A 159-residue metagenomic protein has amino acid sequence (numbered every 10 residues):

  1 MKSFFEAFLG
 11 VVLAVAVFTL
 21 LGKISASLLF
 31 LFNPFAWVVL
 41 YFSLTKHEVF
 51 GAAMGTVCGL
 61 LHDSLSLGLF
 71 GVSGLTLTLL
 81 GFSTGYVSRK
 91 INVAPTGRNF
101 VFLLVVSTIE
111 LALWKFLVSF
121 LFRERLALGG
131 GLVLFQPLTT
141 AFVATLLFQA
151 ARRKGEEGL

Functional and structural regions predicted by a protein language model:
M1-L159: Terminal, non-globular segments
